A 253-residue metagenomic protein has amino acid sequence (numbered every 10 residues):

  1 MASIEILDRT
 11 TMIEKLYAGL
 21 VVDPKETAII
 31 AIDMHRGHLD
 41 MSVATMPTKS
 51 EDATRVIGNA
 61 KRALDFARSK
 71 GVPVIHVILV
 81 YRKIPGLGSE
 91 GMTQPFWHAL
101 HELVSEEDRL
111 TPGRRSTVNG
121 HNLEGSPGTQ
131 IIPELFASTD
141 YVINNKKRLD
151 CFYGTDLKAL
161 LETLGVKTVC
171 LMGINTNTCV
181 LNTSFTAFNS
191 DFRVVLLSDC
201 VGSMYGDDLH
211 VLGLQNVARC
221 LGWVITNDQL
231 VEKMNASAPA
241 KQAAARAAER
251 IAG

Functional and structural regions predicted by a protein language model:
M1-A28, R62-D65, S69-K70, L87 (+1 more regions): Active-site-adjacent betaalpha module
K25, V43-A67, G71-L79: A short alpha/beta connector and helix-capping loop motif
A28-H38: Acidic-leg catalytic submotif of subtilisin-like serine proteases
A31, H76, L196: Short beta-strand "acidic-cap" motif of Rossmann-like dinucleotide-binding folds
H35, V80-Y81, N175, V201: Catalytic metal-binding/acid-base residues of hydrolase active sites
H38-L39, M204: Catalytic P-loop NTPase motifs of RecA-like helicase/translocase cores
M41-T48, S89-E90, A187: Surface-exposed, active-site-proximal loop segments in enzymatic domains
R82-G86: Short catalytic/ligand-binding loop motif for oxyanion handling, primarily in non-cytosolic enzymes, centered on
